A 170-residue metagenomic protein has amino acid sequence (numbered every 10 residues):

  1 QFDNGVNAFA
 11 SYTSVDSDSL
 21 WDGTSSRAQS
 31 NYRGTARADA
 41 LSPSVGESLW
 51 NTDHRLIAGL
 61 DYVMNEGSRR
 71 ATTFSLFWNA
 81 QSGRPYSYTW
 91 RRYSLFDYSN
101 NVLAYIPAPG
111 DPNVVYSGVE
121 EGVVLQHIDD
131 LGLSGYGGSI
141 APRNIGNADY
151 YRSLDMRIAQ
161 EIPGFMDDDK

Functional and structural regions predicted by a protein language model:
Q1, G5, P43-E47, N51-I57 (+1 more regions): Transmembrane beta-barrel architecture of outer-membrane proteins
F2-G5, N65-T72, P163-K170: Short loop/turn motifs that connect adjacent beta-strands in outer-membrane beta-barrel proteins
D3-G5, V15-S19, N79-P85: Structural signature of outer-membrane beta-barrel domains
N7-F9, G59, A71-S75: Residue-level detector of the transmembrane beta-barrel scaffold of outer-membrane proteins
T13-V15, S25, V63, F77-Q81 (+1 more regions): Outer-membrane beta-barrel pore domains and translocons
T24-R37, T89-S99: Flexible, surface-exposed loop regions and adjacent strand-edge segments of Gram-negative outer-membrane beta-barrel
S42-E47, A141-I145: Extracellular loop and loop/strand-boundary signature of outer-membrane beta-barrel proteins
T73-D168: Extracytoplasmic gating/loop element in the C-terminal half of outer-membrane beta-barrel translocons and assembly
